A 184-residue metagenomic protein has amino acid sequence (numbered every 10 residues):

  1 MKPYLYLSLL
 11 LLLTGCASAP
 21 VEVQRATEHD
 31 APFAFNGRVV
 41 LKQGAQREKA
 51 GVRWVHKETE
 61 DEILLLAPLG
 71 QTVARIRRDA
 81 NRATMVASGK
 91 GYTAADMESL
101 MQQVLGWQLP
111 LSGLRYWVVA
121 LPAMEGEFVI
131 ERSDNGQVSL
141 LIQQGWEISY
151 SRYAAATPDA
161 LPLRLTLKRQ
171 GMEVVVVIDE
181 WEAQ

Functional and structural regions predicted by a protein language model:
M1-S18: Sec-dependent bacterial lipoprotein signal peptides
T14-P32: Bacterial Sec signal peptide processing site at the extreme N-terminus
P32-V73: Post-signal-peptide N-terminal segment of Sec-exported extracytoplasmic proteins
A45-R47, L69, G89, Q143-G145 (+1 more regions): Glycine-centered tight beta-turn/hairpin loop motif at sheet-sheet or coil-to-beta transitions
V52-V55, R75-R78, S151-A156, E180: Extended lipid/amphipathic-ligand handling interfaces
E60-P110: An acidic-aromatic
S88-Q144: Flexible, processing/modification-adjacent segments and terminal tails in exported/periplasmic/extracellular proteins
L121-Q184: Gly/Pro-enriched, hydrophobic low-complexity segments that function as extracytoplasmic propeptides/linkers
